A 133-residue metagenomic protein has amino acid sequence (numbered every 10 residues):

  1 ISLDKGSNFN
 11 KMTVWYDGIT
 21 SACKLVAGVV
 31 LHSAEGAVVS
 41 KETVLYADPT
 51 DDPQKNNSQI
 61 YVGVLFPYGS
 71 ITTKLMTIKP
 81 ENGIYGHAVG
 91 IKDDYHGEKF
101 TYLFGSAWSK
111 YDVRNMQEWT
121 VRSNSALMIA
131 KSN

Functional and structural regions predicted by a protein language model:
I1-C23: Acidic, contiguous internal or C-terminal segments within carbohydrate-active enzymes that form a structured patch used
L3-D4, V29-E35, A107-W108: Short, solvent-exposed aromatic-acidic interface loops
D4-G6, D52-P53, G90-Y95: A general structural signal for short secondary-structure junctions and capping/turn motifs
K11-W15, V26-G28, T101-L103: Residues within well-ordered beta-strands of beta-sheet-rich folds
T13, H32-G36, A47-P49, Y85-K92: Intrinsically disordered, low-complexity boundary segments flanking structured domains
Y16-C23, K55, D93-K99: A short, structured loop/turn motif at beta-sheet edges
S21-T77: Polysaccharide-binding surfaces and accessory modules of carbohydrate-active proteins
F66-N133: Beta-strand-rich recognition/accessory modules
